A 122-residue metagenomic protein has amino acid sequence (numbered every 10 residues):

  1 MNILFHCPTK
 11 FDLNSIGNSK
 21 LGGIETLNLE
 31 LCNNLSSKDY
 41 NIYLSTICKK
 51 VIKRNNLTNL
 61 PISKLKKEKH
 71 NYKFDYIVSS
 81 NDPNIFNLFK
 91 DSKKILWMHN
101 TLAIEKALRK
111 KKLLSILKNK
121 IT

Functional and structural regions predicted by a protein language model:
M1, S37-D39, K73-F74, D91: A general structural motif
I3-L4, Y76-S79, L88-L108, L114-I121: Active-site proximal beta-strand in glycosyltransferases
F5-G22, T26-K66: N-terminal strand-loop element at the rim of the active site of nucleotide-sugar-dependent glycosyltransferases
K10, P83-N84, T101: Short glycine-rich anion-binding loops that position phosphate/pyrophosphate groups of nucleotides and phosphorylated
N14-I16, R54-N55, I85-K90, K106-A107: Short glycine-/acidic-enriched loop or helix-start segments at secondary-structure transitions that form or flank
T46-V51, S79-F86: Short, polar loop motifs at secondary-structure junctions
L57-P61, K94, K111: Short low-complexity, flexible loop/linker segments enriched in glycine and/or proline with clustered acidic
K66-Y72: Short amphipathic alpha-helix with an adjacent loop that forms part of the alpha/beta core around
